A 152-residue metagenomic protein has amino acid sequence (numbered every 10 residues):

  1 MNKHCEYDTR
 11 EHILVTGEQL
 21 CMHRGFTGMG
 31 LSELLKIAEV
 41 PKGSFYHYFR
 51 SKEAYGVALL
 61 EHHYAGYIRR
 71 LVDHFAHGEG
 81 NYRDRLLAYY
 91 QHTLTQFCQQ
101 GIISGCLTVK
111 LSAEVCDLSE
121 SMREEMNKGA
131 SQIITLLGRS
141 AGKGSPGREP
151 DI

Functional and structural regions predicted by a protein language model:
M1-D8, R148: N-terminal intrinsically disordered/low-complexity leader segments
H12, T16-A58: Helix-turn-helix
T27, S44-H47, E53-A58, H63-R70 (+3 more regions): Acidic/histidine-enriched, beta-strand-rich ligand/metal-binding domains
A58, H62, D73-I103: Hydrophobic alpha-helical connector segments
A65-I68, V72, D84-A88, D117-S145: Amphipathic alpha-helical packing segments from all-alpha helical-bundle domains
R85, Q99-S121: Amphipathic alpha-helical segments used for helix-helix packing
S104, D151-I152: Hydrophobic alpha-helical segments that form the core of small-molecule binding pockets and/or dimer interfaces
